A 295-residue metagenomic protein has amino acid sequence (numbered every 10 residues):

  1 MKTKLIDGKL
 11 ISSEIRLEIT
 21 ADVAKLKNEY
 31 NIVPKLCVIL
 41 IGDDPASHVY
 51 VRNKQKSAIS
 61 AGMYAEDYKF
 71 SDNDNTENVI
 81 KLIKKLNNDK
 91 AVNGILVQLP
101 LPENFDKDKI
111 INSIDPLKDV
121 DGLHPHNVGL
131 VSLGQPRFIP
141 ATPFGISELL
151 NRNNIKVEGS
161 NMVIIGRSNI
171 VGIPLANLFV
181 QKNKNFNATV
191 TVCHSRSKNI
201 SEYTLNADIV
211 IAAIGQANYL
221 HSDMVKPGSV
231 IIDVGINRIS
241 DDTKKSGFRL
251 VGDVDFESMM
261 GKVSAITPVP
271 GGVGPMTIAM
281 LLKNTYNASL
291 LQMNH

Functional and structural regions predicted by a protein language model:
M1-K9, V33-C37, A61-E66: Generic N-terminal amphipathic, Lys/Arg-enriched alpha-helix
M1-Y30: Positively charged, low-complexity intrinsically disordered leader regions
I41-Q55, R137-V230, G247-M260: Glycine-rich phosphate/diphosphate-binding loop of Rossmann-like nucleotide-binding domains
A58-N73, F186-V192: Short beta-strand elements in bilobed, periplasmic/extracellular small-molecule ligand-binding domains
N78-K90: Short, well-structured alpha-helical segments in soluble
A91-K107, N206-S240: Glycine-rich phosphate-binding loop
L96-M162, Y203: Anion-binding alpha/beta catalytic cores of soluble intermediary-metabolism enzymes, centered on
D108-H124, V128, G235-Q292: Rossmann-fold NAD(P)-binding glycine/threonine-rich loop
